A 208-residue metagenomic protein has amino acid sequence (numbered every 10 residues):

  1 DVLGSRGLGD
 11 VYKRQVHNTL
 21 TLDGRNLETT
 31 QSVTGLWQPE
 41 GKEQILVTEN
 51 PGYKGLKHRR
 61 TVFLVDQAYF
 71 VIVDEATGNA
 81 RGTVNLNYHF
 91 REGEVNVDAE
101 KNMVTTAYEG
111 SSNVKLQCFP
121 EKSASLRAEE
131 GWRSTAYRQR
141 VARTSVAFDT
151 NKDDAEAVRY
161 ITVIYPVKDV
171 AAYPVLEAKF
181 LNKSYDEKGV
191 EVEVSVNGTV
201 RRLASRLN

Functional and structural regions predicted by a protein language model:
S5, D10-N208: CBM-like, beta-strand-rich accessory domains located in the C-terminal region of large, secreted polysaccharide-active
